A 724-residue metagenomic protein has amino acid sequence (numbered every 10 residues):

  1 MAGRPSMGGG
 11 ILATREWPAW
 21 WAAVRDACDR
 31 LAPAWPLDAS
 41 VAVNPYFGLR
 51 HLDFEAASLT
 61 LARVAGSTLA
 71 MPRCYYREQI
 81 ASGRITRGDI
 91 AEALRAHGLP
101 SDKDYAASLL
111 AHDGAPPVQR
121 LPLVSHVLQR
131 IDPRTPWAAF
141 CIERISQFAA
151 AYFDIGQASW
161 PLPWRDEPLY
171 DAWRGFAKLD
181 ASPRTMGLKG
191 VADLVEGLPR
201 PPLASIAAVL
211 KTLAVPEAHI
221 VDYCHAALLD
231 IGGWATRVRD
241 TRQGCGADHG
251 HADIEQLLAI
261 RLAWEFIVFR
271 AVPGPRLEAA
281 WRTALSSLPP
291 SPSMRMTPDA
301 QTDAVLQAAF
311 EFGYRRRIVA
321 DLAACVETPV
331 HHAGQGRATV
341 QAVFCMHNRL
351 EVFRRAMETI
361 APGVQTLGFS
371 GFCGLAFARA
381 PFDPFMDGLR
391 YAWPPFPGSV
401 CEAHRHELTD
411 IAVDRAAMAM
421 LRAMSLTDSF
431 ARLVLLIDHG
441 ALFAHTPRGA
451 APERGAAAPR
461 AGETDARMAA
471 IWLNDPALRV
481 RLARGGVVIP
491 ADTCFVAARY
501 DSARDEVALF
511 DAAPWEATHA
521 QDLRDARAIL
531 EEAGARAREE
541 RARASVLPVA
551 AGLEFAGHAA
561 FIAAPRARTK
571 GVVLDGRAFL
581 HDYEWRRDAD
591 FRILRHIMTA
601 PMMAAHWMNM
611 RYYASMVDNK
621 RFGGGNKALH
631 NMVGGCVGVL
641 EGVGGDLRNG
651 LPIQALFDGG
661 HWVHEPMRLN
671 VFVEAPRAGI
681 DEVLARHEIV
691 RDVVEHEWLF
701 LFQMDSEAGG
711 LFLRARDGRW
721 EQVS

Functional and structural regions predicted by a protein language model:
A2-A214, A218, A517-S724: Long, compositionally biased intrinsically disordered regions
R87, A93-D410: N-terminal extension/subdomain marker
A271-G336, H406-A423, T446, R481-E539: Gly/Pro-rich turn-and-neighbor structural signature
A324-A333, M420-S425, R432, S545-A551 (+1 more regions): Generic recognition of flexible, low-complexity loop/linker segments
A333-R337, P362-T366, L426-S429, G552-F555 (+1 more regions): Solvent-exposed alpha-helices and their adjacent loops that cap or buttress functional pockets in soluble metabolic
T339-Q341, G368-S370, F430-L433, D465 (+3 more regions): Structural beta-strand/beta-sheet cores of well-ordered domains, especially the beta-sheet scaffolds that support
M346, L375, I437-D438, I562-A564: Generic beta-strand/beta-sheet core signal
V364-L433, D438-Q521, V572-L574, E584-R595: Catalytic or ion-translocation cores adjacent to nucleophile or general acid/base/metal-coordination motifs in diverse
